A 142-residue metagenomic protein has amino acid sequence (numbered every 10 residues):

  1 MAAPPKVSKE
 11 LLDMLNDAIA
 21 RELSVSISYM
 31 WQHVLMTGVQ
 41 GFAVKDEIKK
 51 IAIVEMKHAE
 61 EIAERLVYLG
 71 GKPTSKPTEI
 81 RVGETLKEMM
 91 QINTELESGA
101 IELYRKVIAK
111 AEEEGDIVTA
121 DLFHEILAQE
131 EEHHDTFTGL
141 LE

Functional and structural regions predicted by a protein language model:
M1-E142: Iron-associated oxidoreductase/ferritin-like identity signal
